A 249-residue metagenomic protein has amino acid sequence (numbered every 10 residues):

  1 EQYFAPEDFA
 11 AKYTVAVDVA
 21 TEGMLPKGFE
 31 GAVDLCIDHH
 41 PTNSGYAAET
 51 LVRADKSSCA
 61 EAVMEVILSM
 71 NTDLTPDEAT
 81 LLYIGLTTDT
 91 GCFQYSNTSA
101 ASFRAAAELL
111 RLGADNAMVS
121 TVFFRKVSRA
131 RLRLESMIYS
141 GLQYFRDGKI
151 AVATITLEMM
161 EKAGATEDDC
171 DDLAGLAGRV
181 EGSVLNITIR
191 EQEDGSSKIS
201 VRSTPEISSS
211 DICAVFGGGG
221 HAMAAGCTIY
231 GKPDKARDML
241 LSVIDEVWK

Functional and structural regions predicted by a protein language model:
E1-G28: N-terminal small/polar loop signature for handling phosphorylated ligands or for N-terminal nucleophile
E1-Y3, E30-I37, A47-R53: Active-site regions of enzymes building and remodeling cell-envelope glycoconjugates
Y13-V15, L35, L185: Structural motif
V17-A20, I37-H40, V66, L86 (+3 more regions): Fold-independent oxyanion-binding glycine-rich loops and adjacent beta-strand/coil segments at enzyme active sites
V19, M24-S44: A short, gly/pro- and small-residue-rich
L25-P26, E61-T72, P76, R190-T204 (+1 more regions): A short, flexible low-complexity segment enriched in Lys/Arg and Gly/Pro that occurs in N-terminal basic tails
H40-A105: Short alpha-helices
T88-V215, G220-K249: Hydrophobic helix-and-loop "lid/oligomerization" segment in the mid-to-C-terminal part of catalytic domains
